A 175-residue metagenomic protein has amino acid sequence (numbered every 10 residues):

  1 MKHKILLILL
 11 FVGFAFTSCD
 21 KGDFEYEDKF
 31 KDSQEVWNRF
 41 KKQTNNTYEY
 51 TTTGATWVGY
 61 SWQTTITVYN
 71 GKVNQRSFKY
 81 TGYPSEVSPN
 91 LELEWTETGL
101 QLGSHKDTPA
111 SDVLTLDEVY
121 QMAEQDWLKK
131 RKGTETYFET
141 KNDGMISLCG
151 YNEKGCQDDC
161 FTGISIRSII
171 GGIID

Functional and structural regions predicted by a protein language model:
M1-T17: Sec-dependent bacterial lipoprotein signal peptides
V12-V36: Bacterial Sec-dependent N-terminal signal peptides
K42-G54: A short, Trp-centered hydrophobic/proline-enriched beta-strand micro-motif
Y48, T64, S147: Residue-level detector of short, conserved catalytic/binding motifs and their immediate flanks
T51-V58, Y151-C156: Short, flexible beta-strand-to-coil junctions
T56-L114: Surface-exposed acidic loop/strand-edge motifs in secreted or periplasmic proteins that form small linear binding
E94-D175: Mature, soluble, non-transmembrane domains
